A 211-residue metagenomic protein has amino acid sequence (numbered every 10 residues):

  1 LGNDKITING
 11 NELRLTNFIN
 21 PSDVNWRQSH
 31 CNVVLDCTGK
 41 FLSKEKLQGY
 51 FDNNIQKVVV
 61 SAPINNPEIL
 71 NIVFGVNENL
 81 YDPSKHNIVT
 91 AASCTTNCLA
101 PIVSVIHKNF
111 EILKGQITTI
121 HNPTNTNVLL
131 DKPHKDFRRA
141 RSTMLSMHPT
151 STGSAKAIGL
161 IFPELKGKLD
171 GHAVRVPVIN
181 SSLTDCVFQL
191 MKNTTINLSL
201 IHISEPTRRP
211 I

Functional and structural regions predicted by a protein language model:
L1-A140: N-terminal Rossmann-like NAD(P) cofactor-binding subdomain of oxidoreductases, focused on the glycine-rich
F41, T124, N193, P210-I211: Generic hydrophobic alpha-helical segments
N54, F162-L165, P206: Alpha-helix boundary/capping residues
P101-L200: Active-site-lining helix/loop region of Rossmann-like oxidoreductase modules
I201-I211: Single conserved hydrophobic/aromatic residue that forms the stacking wall/gate of nucleotide- or nucleobase-binding
